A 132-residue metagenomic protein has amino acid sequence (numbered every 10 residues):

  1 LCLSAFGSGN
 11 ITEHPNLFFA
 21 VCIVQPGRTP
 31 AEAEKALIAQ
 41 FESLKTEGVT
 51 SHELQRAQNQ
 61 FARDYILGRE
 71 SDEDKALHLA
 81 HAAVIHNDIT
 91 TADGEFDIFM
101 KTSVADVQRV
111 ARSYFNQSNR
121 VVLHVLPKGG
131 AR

Functional and structural regions predicted by a protein language model:
L1-K101, R120-K128, R132: M16 family metallopeptidases and their MPP-like homologs
S103-D106: Charged alpha-helix within mobile-element recombinases
Q108-V125: Bilobed periplasmic-binding protein-like "clamshell/Venus-flytrap" ligand-binding domains
